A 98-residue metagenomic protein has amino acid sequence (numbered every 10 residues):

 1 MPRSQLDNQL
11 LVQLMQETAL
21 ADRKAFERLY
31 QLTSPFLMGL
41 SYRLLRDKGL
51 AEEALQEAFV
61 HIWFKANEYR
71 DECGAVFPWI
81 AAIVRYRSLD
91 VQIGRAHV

Functional and structural regions predicted by a protein language model:
M1-P35: N-terminal module of bacterial RNA polymerase sigma factors
Q9, G49, G74-P78: Conserved catalytic/ATP-binding subdomain
Q16-L20, R46, E57-C73, R95: Sigma70-family region 2
Y30-K48, K65, A81: Amphipathic, Lys/Arg- and hydrophobic-enriched alpha-helical face
S34, Q56-W63, C73-I93: Σ70-family region 2.3-2.4 aromatic/basic alpha-helix that recognizes the −10 promoter and nucleates DNA melting
